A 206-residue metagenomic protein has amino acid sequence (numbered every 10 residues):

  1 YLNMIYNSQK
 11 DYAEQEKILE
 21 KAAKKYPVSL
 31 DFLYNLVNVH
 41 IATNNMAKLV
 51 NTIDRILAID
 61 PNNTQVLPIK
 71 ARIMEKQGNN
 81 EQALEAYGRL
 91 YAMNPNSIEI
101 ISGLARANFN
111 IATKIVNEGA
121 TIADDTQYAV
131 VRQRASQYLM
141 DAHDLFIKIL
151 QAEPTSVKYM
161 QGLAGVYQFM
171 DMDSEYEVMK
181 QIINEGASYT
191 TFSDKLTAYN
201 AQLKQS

Functional and structural regions predicted by a protein language model:
Y1-M4, N35, I69, G103-L104 (+2 more regions): Canonical tetratricopeptide repeat
I5-Y6, H40, M74, N108 (+2 more regions): Residue at a conserved register position within TPR or TPR-like alpha-solenoid repeats
K21-A22, R55-I56, R89-L90, K148-I149 (+1 more regions): Canonical positions in the second alpha-helix
P27-V28, P61-N62, G78, P95-N96 (+2 more regions): Short coil turns that delineate tetratricopeptide repeat
F32, V66, I100, Y159 (+1 more regions): TPR alpha-solenoid repeat register
N110-L145: Short coil/linker segments at helix-helix boundaries
